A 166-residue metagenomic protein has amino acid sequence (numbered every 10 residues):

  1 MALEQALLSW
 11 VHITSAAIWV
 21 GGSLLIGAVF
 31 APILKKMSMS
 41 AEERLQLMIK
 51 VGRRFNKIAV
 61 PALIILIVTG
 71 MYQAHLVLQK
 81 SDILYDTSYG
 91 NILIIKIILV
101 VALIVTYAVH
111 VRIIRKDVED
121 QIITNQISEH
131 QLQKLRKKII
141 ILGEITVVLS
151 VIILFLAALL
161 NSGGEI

Functional and structural regions predicted by a protein language model:
M1-I166: Polytopic transmembrane helical bundles with strong interfacial aromatic enrichment
